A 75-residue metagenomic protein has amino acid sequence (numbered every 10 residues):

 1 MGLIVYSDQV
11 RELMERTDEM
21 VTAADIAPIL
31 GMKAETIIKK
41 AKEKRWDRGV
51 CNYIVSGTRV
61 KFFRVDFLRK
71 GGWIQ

Functional and structural regions predicted by a protein language model:
M1-E12, T58: Short, Lys/Arg-enriched anionic-surface-contact patches
V5, N52, V60, I74-Q75: Polar low-complexity intrinsically disordered regions enriched in Ser/Thr and small residues
Q9, E19-M20, R48, Y53 (+1 more regions): Short linear motifs in intrinsically disordered/low-complexity regions
Q9-K40: Polyanion-binding surface elements
D18, G31, R45, G71-G72: Short, flexible coil/linker elements and helix-boundary hinge sites characteristic of intrinsically disordered
V21, F62-F63: A broad, structural micro-motif
I29-K61: Major-groove DNA-recognition helix of helix-turn-helix-type DNA-binding domains
R64-Q75: A short, Lys/Arg-enriched interface patch at domain edges and termini
